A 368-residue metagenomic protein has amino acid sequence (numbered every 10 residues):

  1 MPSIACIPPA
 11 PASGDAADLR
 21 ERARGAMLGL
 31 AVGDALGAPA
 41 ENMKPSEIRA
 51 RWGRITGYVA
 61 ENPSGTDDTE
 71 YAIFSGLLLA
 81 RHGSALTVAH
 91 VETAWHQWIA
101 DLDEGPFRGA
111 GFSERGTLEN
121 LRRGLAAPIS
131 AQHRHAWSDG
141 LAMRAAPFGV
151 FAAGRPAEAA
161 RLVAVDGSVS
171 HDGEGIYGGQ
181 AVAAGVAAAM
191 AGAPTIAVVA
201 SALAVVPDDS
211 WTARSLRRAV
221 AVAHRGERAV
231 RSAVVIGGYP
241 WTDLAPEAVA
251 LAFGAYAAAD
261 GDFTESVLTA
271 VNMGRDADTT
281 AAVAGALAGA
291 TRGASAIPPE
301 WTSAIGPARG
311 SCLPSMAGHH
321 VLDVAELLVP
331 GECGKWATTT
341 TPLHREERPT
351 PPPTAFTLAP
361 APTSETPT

Functional and structural regions predicted by a protein language model:
M1-T368: Structured, active/binding-site neighborhoods that engage oxygen-rich ligands
